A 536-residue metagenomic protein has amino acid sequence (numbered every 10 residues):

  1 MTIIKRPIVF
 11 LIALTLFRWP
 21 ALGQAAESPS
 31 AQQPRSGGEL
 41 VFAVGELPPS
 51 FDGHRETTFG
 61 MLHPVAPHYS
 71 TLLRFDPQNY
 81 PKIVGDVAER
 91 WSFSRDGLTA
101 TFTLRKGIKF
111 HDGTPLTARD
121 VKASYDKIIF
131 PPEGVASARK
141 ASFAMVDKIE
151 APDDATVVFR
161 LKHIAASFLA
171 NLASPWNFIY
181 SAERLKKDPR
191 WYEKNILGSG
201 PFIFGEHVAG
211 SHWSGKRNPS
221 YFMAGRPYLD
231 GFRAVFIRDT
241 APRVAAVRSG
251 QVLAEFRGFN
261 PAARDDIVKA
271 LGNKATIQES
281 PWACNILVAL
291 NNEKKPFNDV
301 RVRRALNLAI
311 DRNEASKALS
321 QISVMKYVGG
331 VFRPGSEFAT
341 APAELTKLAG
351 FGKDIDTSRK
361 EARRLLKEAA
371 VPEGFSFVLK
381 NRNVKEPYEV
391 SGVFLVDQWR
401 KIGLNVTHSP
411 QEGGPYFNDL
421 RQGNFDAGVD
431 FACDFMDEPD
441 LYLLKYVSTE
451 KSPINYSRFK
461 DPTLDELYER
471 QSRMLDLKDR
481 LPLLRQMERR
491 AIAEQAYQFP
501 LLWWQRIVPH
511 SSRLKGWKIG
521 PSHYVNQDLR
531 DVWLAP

Functional and structural regions predicted by a protein language model:
E27, A43-R95, D126, N195-G198: N-terminal lobe/hinge region of extracytoplasmic solute-binding protein
A31-Q33, R301, K353-I355, N405-Y416 (+2 more regions): Extracytoplasmic/peripheral linker and loop segments enriched in polar/acidic and small residues with frequent Thr/Pro
R35, T103, S137-R184: Surface-exposed binding/hinge segments that line and control ligand-binding clefts or catalytic entry sites
R74-Q78, A170-P227, G231, R359-K360 (+1 more regions): Gly/Pro-rich hinge or "lid" segments in bacterial periplasmic/extracellular proteins
P131, K148-E150, G205-S214, R233-K294 (+3 more regions): Extracellular/periplasmic solute-recognition and catalytic clefts
P219-D266, R304, V393-D397, N405-T407 (+1 more regions): Ligand-site clamp/hinge motif
K326-K367, K385-Y388: Structural transition elements
V508-P536: Long beta-strand-rich cores associated with HINT superfamily self-processing modules
